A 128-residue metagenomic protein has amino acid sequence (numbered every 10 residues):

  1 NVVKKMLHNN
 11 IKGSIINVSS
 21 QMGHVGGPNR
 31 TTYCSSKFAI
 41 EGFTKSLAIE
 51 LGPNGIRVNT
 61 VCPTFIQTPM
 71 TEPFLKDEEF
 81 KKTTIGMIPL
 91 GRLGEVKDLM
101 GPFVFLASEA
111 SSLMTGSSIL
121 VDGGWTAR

Functional and structural regions predicted by a protein language model:
K4, I49-P53, S112: Alpha-helical segment proximal to the catalytic Tyr-Lys
I11, S36, T44: Active-site helix of classical SDR
S20: Residue(s) in the substrate-gating loop at a strand-loop-helix junction that position the organic substrate next
V25-T31, P53, G91, E109: Active-site loop immediately N-terminal to the catalytic Tyr-X3-Lys motif of short-chain dehydrogenase/reductase
G26-C34, S46, M70-T71: Active-site loop-to-helix junction immediately N-terminal to the catalytic Tyr of the SDR YXXXK motif in Rossmann-fold
A39, F43-L47, L51, V61 (+1 more regions): Hydrophobic alpha-helix immediately C-terminal to the catalytic Tyr-X-X-X-Lys motif of short-chain
E41, C62-P73: Short, flexible catalytic-loop segment of classical short-chain dehydrogenase/reductase
R57, R92-V121, T126: C-terminal substrate-recognition "lid" of short-chain dehydrogenase/reductases
